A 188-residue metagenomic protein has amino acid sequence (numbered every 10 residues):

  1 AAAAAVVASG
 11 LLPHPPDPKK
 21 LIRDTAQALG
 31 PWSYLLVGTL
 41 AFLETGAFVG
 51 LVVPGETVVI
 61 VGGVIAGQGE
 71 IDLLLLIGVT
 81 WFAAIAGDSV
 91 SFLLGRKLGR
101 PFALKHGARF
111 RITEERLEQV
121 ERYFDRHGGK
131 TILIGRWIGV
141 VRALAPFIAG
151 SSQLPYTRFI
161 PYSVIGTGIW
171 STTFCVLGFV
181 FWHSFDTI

Functional and structural regions predicted by a protein language model:
A1-T39, V64-R158, F179-I188: Membrane-interfacial helix-loop-helix
D24-Q27, G46-L51, I132, P161-I165: Short, amphipathic, aromatic/basic-enriched membrane-interface segments that mark the entry/exit of transmembrane
G38-G55, G135: Transmembrane alpha-helix interface/packing and boundary motifs in multi-pass membrane proteins, characterized by
A47-F48, V53-L73: Active-site cofactor/substrate anionic-group-binding motifs, chiefly glycine- and Lys/Arg-rich phosphate-binding loops
V49, S89-L93, T172-V176: Membrane-embedded alpha-helical segments of multi-pass transporters/permeases
V140-L144, V164, G168-S171: Hydrophobic alpha-helical transmembrane bundles that constitute the permease/transmembrane domains of multi-pass
